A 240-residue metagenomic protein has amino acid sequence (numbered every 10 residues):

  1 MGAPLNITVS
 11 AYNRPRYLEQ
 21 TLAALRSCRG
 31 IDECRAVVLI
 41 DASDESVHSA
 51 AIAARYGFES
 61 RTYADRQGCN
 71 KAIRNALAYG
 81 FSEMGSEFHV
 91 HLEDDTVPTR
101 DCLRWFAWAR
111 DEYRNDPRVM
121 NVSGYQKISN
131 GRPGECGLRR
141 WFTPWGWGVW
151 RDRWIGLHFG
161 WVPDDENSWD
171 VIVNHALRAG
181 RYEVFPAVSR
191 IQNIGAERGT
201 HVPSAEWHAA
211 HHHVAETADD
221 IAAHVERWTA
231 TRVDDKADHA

Functional and structural regions predicted by a protein language model:
M1-H91, T96-A240: Peripheral/terminal regions associated with large enzymatic or DNA-binding modules
